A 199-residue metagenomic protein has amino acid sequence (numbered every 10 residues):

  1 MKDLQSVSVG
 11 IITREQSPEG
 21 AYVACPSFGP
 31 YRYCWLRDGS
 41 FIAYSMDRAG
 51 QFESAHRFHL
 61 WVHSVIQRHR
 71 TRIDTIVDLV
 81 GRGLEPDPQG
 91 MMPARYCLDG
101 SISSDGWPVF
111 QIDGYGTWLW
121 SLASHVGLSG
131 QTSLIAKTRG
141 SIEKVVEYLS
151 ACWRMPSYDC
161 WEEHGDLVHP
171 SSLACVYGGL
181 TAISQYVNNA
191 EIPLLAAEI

Functional and structural regions predicted by a protein language model:
M1-I199: Acidic, mature catalytic/reactive cores of soluble proteins
